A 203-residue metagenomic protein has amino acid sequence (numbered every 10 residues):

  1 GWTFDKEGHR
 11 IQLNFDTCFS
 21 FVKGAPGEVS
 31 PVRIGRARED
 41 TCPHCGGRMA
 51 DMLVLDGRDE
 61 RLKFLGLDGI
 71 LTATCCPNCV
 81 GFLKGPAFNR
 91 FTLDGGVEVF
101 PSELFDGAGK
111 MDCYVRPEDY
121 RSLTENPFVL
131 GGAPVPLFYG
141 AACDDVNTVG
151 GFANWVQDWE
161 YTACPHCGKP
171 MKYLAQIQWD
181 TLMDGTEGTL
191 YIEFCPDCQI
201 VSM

Functional and structural regions predicted by a protein language model:
G1-M203: Preference for intrinsically disordered or flexible, low-complexity segments and adjacent hinge/connector residues
